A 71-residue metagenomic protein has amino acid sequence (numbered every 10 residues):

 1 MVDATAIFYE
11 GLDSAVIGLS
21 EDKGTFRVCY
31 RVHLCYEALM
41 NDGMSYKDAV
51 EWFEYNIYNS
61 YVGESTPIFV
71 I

Functional and structural regions predicted by a protein language model:
M1-I71: C-terminal alpha-helical interaction appendages
